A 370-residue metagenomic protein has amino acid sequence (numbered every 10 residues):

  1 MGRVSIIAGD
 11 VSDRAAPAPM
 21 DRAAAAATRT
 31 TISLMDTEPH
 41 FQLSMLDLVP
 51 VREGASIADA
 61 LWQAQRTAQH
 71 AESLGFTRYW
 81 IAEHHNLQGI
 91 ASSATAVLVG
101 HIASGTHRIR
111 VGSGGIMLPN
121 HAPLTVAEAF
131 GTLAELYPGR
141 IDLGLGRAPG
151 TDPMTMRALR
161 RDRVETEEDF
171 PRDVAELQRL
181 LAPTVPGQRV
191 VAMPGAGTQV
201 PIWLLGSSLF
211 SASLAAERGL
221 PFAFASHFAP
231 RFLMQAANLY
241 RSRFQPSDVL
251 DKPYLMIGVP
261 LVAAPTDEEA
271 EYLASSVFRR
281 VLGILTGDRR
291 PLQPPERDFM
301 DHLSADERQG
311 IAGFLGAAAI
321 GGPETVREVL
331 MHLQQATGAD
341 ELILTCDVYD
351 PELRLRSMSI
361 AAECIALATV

Functional and structural regions predicted by a protein language model:
D13-P19: Residue-level detector of structural "landmarks"
A25-T106: N-terminal beta1-alpha1-beta2 module of alpha/beta enzyme domains
T28-P39, R157, R163-V191, F232-A339 (+1 more regions): An alpha-helical appendage that flanks or caps ligand/catalytic pockets
E38-I57, P119-A182, F222: Flexible, glycine-rich active-site loops centered on histidine and acidic residues that chelate a metal or position
L43, G75, E83, I102 (+5 more regions): Conserved, mostly hydrophobic/aromatic
L43-D47, Y79-I81, V111-S113, I141-L145 (+4 more regions): Hydrophobic faces of well-ordered beta-strands that scaffold small-molecule active sites in alpha/beta enzyme cores
D47-W62, I116-P123, Q199-G206, F314-G322: Active-site mouth loops of central-metabolism enzymes
A212, A216-F228, A237: A conserved active-site cap/scaffold subdomain adjacent to cofactor or substrate pockets
